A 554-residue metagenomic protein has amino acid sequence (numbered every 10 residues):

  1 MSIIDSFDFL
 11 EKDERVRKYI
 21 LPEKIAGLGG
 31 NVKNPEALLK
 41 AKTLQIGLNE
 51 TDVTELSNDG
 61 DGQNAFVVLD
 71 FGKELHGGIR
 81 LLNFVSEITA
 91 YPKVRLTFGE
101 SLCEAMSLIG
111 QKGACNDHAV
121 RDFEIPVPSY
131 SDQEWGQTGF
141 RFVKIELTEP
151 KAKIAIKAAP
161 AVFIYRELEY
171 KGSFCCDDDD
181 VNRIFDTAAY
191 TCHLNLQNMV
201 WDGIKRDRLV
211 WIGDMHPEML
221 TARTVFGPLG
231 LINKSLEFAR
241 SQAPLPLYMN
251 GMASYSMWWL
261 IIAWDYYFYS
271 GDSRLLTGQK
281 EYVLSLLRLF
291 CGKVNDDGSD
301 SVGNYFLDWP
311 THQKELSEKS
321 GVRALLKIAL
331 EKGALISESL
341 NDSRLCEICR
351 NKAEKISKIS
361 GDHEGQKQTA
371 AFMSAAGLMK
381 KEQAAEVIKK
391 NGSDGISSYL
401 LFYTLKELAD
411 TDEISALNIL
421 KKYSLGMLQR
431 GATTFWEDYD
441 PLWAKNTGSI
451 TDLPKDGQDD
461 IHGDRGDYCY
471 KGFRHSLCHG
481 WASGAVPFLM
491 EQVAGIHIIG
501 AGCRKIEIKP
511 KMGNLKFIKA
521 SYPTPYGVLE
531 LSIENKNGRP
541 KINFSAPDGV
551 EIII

Functional and structural regions predicted by a protein language model:
M1-N198, D214, G230-L236, R274 (+2 more regions): Extracellular/oxidizing-compartment recognition motifs
S2-E14, Y19, K24, N31 (+3 more regions): Non-catalytic C-terminal accessory modules of carbohydrate-active enzymes
F142, K153-I154, A158-T187, C192-L194 (+10 more regions): Active-site acid/base region of carbohydrate-active enzymes
W264, A334, S374, T404-L405: Conserved small-residue packing positions in alpha-helical repeats and bundles
F268, Y305-E318, E386-S393, L400-L405 (+5 more regions): Short beta-alpha connecting loops at secondary-structure transitions that line or flank enzyme active sites
G361-H363, V387-I396, K422-Q429: Solenoid-like repeat scaffolds
Q366-A370, S374, Q383-V387, G395-L400: Long, ordered, helix-rich scaffold segments
